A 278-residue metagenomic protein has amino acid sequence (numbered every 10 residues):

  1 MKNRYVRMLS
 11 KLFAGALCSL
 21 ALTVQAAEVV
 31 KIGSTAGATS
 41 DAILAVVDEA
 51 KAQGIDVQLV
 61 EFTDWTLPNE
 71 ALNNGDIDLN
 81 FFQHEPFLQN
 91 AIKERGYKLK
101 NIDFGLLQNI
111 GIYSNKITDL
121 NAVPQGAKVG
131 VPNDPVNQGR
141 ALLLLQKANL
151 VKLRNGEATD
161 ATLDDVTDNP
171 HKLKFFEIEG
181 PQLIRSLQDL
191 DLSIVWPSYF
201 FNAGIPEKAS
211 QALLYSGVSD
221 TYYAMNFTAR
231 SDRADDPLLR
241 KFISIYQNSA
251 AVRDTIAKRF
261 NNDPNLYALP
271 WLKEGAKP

Functional and structural regions predicted by a protein language model:
A27-G37, I55-E61, K128-V129: Short, well-ordered beta-strand elements
V60-E70, E157-R185: Short helix-initiation/N-cap motifs at beta->coil->alpha
E61-W65, N80-Q89, L106, E179-G180 (+2 more regions): Beta->alpha turn/N-cap motifs
W65-G96, G111-I112, T118, N202-G204: Pocket-flanking alpha-helical
N90-I102, N115-I117, D189, I194 (+1 more regions): Ligand-binding "clamshell"
I102-V151, R253: A conserved helix-loop-strand patch within extracytoplasmic ligand-binding domains of the periplasmic binding
N109-L120, Y223-L238: A bilobed periplasmic-binding-protein/Venus flytrap-type ligand-binding module shared by bacterial periplasmic
G139-Q146, Y246-A268: Periplasmic-binding protein-like
